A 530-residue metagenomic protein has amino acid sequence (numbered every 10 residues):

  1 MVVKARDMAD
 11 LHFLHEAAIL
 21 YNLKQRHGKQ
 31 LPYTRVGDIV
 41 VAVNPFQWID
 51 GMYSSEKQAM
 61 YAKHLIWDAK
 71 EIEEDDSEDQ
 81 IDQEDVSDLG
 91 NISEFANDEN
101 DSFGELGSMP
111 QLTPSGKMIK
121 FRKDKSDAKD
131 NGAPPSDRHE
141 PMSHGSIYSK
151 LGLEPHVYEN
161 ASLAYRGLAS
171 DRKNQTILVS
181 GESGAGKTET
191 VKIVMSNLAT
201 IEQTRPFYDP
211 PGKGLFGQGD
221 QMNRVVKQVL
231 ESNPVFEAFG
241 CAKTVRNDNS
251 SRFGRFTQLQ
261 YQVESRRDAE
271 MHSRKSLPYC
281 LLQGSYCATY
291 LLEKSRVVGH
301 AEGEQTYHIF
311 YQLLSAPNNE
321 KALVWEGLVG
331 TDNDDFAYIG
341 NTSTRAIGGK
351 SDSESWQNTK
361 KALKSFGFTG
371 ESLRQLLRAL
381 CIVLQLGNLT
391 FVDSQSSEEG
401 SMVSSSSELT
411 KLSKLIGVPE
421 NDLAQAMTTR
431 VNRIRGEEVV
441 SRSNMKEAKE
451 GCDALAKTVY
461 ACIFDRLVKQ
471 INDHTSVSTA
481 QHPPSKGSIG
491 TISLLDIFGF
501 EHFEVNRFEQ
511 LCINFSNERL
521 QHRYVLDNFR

Functional and structural regions predicted by a protein language model:
M1-D76, D82, G116, P134-R530: N-terminal switch/interaction subdomains of large nucleotide-dependent motors and GTPases
E71-L106: Acidic, Ser/Thr-interspersed intrinsically disordered low-complexity regions
I81-E84, L112, K123, H139: Positively charged, low-complexity intrinsically disordered regions
T113-K123, D127, S136: Intrinsically disordered, low-complexity, serine/threonine- and charge-rich segments
K125-A128, A269-M271: Long, compositionally biased, charged low-complexity segments
